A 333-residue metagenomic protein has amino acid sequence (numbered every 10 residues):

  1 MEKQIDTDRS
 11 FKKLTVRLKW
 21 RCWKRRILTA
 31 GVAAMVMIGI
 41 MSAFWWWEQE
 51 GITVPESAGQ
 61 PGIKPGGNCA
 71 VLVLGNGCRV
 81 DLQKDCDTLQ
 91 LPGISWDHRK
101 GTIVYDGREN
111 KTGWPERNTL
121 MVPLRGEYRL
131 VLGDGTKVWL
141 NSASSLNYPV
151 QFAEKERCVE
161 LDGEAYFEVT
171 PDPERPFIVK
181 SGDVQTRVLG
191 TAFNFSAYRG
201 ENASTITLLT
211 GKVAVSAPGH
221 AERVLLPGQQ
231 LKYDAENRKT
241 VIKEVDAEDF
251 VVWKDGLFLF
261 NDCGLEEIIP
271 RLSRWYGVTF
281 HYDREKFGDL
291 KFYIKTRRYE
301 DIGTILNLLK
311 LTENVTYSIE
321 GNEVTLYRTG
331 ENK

Functional and structural regions predicted by a protein language model:
M1-K13: A short, acidic loop/turn at secondary-structure junctions
L14, L18-K19, W23-V32, S42-K333: A residue-level detector for the "anchor" residue at the start of short, highly conserved motifs
A33-M37: N-terminal low-complexity or simple alpha-helical regulatory segments that function as activation/interaction modules
